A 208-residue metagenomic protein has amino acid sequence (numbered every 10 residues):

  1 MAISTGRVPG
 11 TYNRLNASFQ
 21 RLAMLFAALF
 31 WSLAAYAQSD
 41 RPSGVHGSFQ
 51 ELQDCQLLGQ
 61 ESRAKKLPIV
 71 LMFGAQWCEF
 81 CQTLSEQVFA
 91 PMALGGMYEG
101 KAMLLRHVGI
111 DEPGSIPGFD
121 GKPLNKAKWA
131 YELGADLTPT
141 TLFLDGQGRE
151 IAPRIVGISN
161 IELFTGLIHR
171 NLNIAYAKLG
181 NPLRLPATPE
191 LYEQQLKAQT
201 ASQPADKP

Functional and structural regions predicted by a protein language model:
S4-M24: Bacterial N-terminal signal peptides that target proteins for export
L22-S32: Bacterial N-terminal signal peptides
A35-S39: Boundary at the C-terminal end of the N-terminal hydrophobic targeting segment
Q50-P68: A short beta-strand-turn-helix
K65-C78: Short active-site neighborhood of thiol/selenol oxidoreductases, capturing the structured segment around
L67, E86-V108: Conserved helix-turn-beta segment immediately C-terminal to the redox Cys motif in thioredoxin-like folds
A75-F89: Short, thiol/selenol-centered motifs that function as redox-active sites or metal-ligating centers
Y131-E132, D136-A177: Non-catalytic, surface beta->alpha helical segment in thiol-disulfide oxidoreductase systems
